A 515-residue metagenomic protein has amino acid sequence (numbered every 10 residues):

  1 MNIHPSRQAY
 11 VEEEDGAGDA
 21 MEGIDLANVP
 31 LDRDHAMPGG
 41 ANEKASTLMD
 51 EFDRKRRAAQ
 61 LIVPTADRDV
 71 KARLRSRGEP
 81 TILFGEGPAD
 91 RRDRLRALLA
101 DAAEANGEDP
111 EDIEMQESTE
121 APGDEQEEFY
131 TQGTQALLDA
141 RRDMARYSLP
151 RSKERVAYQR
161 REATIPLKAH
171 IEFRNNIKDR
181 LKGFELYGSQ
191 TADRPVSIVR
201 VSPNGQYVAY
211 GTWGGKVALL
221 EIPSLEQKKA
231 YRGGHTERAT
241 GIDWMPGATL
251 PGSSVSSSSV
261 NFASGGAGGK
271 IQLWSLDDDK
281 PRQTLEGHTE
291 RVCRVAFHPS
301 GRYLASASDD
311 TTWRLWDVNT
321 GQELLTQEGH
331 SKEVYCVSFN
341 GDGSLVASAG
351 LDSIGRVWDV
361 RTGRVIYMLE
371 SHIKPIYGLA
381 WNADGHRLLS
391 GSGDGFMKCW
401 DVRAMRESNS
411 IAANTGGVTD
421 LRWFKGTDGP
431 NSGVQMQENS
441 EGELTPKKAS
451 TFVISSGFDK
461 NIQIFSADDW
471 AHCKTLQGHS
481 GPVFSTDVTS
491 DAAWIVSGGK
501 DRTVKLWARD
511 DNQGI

Functional and structural regions predicted by a protein language model:
M1-V196: Intrinsically disordered terminal extensions that flank WD40 beta-propeller domains in eukaryotic WD-repeat scaffold
S189-V196, R232-A239, E286-V292, E328-V334 (+4 more regions): WD40/WD-repeat beta-propeller blade N-cap
P195, N204, R238, S258-N261 (+15 more regions): WD40/WD-repeat beta-propeller blade-loop signature
R200-G205, D243-S259, D278, V295-R302 (+8 more regions): Loop/turn segments within WD40 beta-propeller blades
G211-G214, G265-G268, S300, S306-D310 (+7 more regions): Conserved strand-to-loop turn within each blade of WD40 beta-propeller repeats
K216, K270-Q272, T289, Y303 (+11 more regions): A conserved positional marker within WD40/Gbeta-like beta-propeller blades
V217-E221, I242, I271-S275, V295 (+8 more regions): WD40-repeat beta-propellers
F484-I515: Blade-level signature of beta-propeller repeat domains, shared across WD40, Kelch, NHL, RCC1 and BNR/Asp-box propellers
